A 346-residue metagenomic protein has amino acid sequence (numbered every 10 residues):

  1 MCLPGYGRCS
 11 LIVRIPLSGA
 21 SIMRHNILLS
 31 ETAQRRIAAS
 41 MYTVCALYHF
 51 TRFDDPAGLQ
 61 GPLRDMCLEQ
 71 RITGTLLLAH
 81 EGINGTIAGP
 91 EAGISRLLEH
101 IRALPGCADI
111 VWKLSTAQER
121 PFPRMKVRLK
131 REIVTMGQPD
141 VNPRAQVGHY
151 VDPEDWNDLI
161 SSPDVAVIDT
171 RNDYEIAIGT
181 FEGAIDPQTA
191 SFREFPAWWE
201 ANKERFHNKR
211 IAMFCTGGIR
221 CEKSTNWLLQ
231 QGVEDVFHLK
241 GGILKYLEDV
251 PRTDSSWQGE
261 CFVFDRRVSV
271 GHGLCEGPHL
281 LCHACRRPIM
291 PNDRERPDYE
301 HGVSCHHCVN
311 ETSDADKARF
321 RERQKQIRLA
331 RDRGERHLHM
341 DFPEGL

Functional and structural regions predicted by a protein language model:
S10, S18-S21: Serine residues within intrinsically disordered or low-complexity segments
R24-V147, R171-I211, I219-L346: Rhodanese-like catalytic fold shared by cysteine-dependent sulfurtransferases and DSP/PTP-type phosphatases
R144, G148-D152, L159-I160: A conserved helix-loop-strand patch within extracytoplasmic ligand-binding domains of the periplasmic binding
D155-Y174: Internal active-site segments that recognize and position negatively charged phosphoryl groups and nucleotide moieties
F214: Cofactor-cradling patches in redox/metallo enzymes
